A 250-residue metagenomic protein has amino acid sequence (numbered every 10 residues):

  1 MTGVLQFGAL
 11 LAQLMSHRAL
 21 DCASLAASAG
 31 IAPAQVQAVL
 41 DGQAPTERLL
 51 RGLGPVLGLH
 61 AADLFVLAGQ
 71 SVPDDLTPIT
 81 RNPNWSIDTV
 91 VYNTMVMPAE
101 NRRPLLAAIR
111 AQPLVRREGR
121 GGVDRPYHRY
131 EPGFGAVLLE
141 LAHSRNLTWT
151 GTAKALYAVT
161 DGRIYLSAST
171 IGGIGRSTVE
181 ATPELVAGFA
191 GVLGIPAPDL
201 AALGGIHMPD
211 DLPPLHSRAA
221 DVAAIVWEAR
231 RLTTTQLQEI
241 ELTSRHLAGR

Functional and structural regions predicted by a protein language model:
M1-L20, R103-A155, V159: A short, Lys/Arg-rich alpha-helix, primarily the initiator
M1-Q37, G42-A44, Q236, I240: Hydrophobic, helix-prone linear segments
L11, M15, L25, L57-L59 (+6 more regions): Fold-core signature of tandem repeat domains
R18-Q37, N146-G173, A202: Short alpha-helical DNA-recognition segment
G42-P55, S177-G191: Short, basic-rich loop-to-helix N-cap that marks the start of a DNA-contacting helix
G58-D75, T182-P183, G194-P209: Short C-terminal boundary/hinge segments that cap the last helix of small helical domains
P73-P132, M208-R250: Interfacial/linker helices and their anchor residues that mediate assembly or domain coupling
